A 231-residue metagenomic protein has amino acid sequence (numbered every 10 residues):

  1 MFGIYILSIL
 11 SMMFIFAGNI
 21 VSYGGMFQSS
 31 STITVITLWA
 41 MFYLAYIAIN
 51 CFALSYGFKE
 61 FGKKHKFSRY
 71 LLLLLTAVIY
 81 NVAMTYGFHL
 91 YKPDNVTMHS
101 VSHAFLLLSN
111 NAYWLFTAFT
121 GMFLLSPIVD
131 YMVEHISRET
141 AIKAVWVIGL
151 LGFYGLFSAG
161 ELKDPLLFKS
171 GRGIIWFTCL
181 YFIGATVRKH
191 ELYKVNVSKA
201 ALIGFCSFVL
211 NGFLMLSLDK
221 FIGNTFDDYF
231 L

Functional and structural regions predicted by a protein language model:
M1-F61, L74-V82, Y86: Functionally critical transmembrane alpha-helices in membrane proteins and complexes, commonly lining
M12-I20, V78-G87, S102, W146-G160 (+1 more regions): Aromatic-anchored segments of alpha-helical transmembrane domains
S22-F27, F88-V96, L216-G223: Membrane-helix interface motif
Q28-T34, V96-L107, F226-Y229: Juxtamembrane membrane-water interface segments that cap and precede transmembrane helices
M41-L54, K59-F61, F88-H190: Hydrophobic alpha-helical segments with transmembrane-like composition
K66-L73: Membrane-interface alpha-helices at helix entry/exit sites of multi-pass transporters
Y70, S137-A144, K194-L202: Membrane-interfacial entry segments at the cytosolic side of transmembrane helices
L192-L231: Alpha-helical transmembrane segments and terminal signal-anchor/GPI-anchor hydrophobic tails, characterized by long
